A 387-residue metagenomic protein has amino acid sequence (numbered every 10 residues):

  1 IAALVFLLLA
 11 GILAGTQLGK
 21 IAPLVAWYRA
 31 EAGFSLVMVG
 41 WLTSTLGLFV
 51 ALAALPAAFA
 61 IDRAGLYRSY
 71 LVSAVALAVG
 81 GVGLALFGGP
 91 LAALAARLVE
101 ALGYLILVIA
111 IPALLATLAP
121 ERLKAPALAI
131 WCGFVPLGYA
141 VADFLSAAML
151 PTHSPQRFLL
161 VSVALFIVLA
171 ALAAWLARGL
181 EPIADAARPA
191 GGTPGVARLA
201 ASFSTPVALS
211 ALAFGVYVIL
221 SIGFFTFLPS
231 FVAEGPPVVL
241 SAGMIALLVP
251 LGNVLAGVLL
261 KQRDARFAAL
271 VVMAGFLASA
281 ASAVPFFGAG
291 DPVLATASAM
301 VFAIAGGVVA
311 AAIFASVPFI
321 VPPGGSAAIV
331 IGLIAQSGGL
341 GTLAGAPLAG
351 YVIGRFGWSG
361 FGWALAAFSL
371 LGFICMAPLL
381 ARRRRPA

Functional and structural regions predicted by a protein language model:
G19, G47-L55, Y139-A140, V249-V258 (+1 more regions): Residue-level signature of mid-helix packing/kink "hotspots" within the transmembrane helices of 12-pass Major
I21-A22, P206-G257: Extracytoplasmic gate region of multi-pass secondary transporters
L52-G88: Conserved MFS/SLC helix-loop-helix module at the cytosolic interface between two early adjacent transmembrane helices
A96-F134: Cytoplasmic helix-loop-helix junction between adjacent transmembrane helices in 12-TM secondary transporters
E121-R178: Helix-loop-helix hairpin linking two adjacent transmembrane segments in secondary transporters
G179-S210: Juxtamembrane intracellular "pre-TM" segments in multi-pass secondary transporters
F267-I313: C-terminal transmembrane helical hairpin of 12-TM major facilitator-type secondary transporters
V321-W358, L365: A late C-terminal transmembrane helix in Major Facilitator Superfamily
